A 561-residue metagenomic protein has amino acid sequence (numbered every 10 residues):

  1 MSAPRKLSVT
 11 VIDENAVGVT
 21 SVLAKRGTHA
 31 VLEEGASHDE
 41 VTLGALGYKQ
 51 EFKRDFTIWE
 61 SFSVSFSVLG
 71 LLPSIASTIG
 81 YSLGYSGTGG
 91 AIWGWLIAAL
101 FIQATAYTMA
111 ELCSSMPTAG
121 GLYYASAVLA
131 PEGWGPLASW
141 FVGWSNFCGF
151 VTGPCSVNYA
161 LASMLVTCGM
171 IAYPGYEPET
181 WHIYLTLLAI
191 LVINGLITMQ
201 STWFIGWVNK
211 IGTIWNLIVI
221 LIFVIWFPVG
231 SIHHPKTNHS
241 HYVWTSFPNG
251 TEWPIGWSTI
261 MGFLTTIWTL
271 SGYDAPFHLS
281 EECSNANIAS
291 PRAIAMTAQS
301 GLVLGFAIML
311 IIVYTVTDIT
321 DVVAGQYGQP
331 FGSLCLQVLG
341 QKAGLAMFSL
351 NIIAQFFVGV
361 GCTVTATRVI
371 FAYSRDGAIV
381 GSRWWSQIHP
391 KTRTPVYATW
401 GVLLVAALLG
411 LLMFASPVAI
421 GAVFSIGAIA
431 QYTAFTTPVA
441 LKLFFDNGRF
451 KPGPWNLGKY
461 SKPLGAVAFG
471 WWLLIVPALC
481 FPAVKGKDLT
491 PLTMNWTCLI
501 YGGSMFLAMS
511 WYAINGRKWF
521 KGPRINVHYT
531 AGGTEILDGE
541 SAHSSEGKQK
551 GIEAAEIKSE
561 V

Functional and structural regions predicted by a protein language model:
M1-D55, V439-L464, P482-V561: Terminal cytosolic tails of multi-pass membrane transporters, especially the segment immediately following the final
K49, G80-S82, E111-S115, Y123 (+7 more regions): Helix-loop junctions at the membrane interface of multi-pass solute transporters
Y81-S86, G90, M170-W181, T202-T213 (+4 more regions): Transmembrane helix-loop boundary segments of multi-pass membrane transporters
Q103-L191, L196, Q355, G359-V369 (+1 more regions): Hydrophobic transmembrane alpha-helices that form the core helical bundles of multi-pass secondary transporters
T118, V142-A162, L270-C283, G344-G381 (+1 more regions): Membrane-helix boundary/coupling elements in multi-pass transport proteins
G121-G135, M170-I171, S246-N249, A293 (+2 more regions): TM-loop-TM module centered on a large, flexible mid-protein loop between adjacent transmembrane helices in multi-pass
G175-H182, I214-V338, G344: Helix-loop-helix junctions that connect adjacent transmembrane segments in multi-pass membrane transporters
H182-Y242, S271, I294-A298, F424-F435 (+3 more regions): Membrane-interface loop-to-helix entry segments
